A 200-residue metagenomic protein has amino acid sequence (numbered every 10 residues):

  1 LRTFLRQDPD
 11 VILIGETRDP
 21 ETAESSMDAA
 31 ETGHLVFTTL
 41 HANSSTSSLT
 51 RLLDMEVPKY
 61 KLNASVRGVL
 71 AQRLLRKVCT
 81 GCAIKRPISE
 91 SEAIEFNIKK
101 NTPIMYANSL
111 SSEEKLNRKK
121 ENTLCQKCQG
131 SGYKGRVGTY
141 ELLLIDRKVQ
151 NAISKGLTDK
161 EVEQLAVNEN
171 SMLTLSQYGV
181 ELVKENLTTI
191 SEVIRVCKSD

Functional and structural regions predicted by a protein language model:
L1-D200: Short, flexible helix-loop junctions that flank or precede catalytic/ligand sites
